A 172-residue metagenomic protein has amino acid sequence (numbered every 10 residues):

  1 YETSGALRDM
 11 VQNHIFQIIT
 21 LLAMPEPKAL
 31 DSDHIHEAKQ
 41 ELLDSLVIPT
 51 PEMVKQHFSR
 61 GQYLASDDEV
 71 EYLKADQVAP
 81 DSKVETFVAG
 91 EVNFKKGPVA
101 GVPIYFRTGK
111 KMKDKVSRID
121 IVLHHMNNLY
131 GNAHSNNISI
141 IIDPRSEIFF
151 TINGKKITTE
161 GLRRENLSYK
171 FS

Functional and structural regions predicted by a protein language model:
Y1-S172: Secretory/organelle targeting and membrane-embedding segments
